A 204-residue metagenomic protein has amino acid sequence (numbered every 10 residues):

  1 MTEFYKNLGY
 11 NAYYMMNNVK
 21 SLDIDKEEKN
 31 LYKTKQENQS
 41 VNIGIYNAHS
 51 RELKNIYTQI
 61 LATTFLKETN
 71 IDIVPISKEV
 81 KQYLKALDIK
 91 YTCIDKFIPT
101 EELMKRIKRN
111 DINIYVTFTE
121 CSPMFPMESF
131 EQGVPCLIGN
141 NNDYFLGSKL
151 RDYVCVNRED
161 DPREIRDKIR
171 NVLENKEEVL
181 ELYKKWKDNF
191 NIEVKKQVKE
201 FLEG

Functional and structural regions predicted by a protein language model:
M1-K33: Donor nucleotide-sugar binding/catalytic pocket of nucleotide-sugar-dependent glycosyltransferases
S21, Y32-L87, C93: Conserved catalytic-core segment of nucleotide-activated headgroup transferases in glycan assembly
M104, P126-E131, F145: Short alpha-helical segment that forms part of, or immediately flanks, the ligand-binding pocket in carbohydrate-active
M104-N110: Short alpha-helical donor nucleotide-sugar binding micro-motif in glycosyltransferases
T117-T119: Aromatic "clamp/platform" in nucleotide-sugar-dependent glycosyltransferases that forms part of the donor/acceptor
P135-N141: Short hydrophobic beta-strand element within catalytic cores of glycosyltransferases and related nucleotide-activated
F145-R170: Change "using UDP/GDP/dTDP sugars" to "using nucleotide sugars
E159-D160, L173-G204: A charged, aromatic-enriched C-terminal amphipathic alpha-helix characteristic of glycosyltransferases across folds
